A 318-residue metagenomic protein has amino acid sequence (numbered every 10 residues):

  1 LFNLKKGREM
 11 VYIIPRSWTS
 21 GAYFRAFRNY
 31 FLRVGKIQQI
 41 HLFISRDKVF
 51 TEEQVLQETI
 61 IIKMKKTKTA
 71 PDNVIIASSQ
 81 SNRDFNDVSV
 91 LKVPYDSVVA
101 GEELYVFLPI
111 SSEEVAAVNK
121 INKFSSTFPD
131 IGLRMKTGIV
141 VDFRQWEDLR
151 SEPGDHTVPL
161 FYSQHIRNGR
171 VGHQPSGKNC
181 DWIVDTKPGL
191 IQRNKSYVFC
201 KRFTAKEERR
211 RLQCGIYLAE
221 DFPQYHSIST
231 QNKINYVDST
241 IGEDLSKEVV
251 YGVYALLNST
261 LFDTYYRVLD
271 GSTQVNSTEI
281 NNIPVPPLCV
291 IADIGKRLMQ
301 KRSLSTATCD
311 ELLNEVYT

Functional and structural regions predicted by a protein language model:
L1-D130: Signature of N6-adenine DNA methyltransferases within the class I
G35, Y317-T318: A broad structural signal for alpha-helix termini and local helix breaks/kinks
E113-S303, D310-Y317: Polybasic, glycine- and aromatic-enriched phosphate-binding surface used to engage nucleic acids
